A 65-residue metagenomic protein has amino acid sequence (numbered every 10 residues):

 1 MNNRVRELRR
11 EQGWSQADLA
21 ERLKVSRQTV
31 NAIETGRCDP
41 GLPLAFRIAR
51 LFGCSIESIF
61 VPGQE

Functional and structural regions predicted by a protein language model:
N3-R22: Short basic helix-loop element that most often maps to the first helix and adjoining turn of HTH DNA-binding modules
L8, R22-L23, I33, P62: Residues in the recognition helix of alpha-helical DNA-binding motifs
D18, T29, S58: Residues in the helix-turn-helix
V25-C38: Recognition helix of helix-turn-helix/homeodomain-like DNA-binding domains that insert into the DNA major groove
P43-S58: DNA major-groove recognition helix of helix-turn-helix/homeodomain DNA-binding modules
I59-E65: Short amphipathic recognition helices of helix-turn-helix/homeodomain-type DNA-binding modules
